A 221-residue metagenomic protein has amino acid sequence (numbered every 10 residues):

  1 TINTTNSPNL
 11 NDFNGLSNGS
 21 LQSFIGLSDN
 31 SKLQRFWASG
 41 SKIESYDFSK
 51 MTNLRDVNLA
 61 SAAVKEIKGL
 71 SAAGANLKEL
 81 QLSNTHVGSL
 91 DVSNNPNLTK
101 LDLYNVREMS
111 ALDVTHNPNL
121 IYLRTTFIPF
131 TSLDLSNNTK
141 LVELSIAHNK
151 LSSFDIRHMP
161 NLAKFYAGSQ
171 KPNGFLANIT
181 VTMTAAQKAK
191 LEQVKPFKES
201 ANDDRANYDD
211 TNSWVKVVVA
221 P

Functional and structural regions predicted by a protein language model:
T1, S31, K216-V219: LRR flanking "cap" motifs
T4-N9, N14-I43, K50-N53, N58-K65 (+8 more regions): Concave beta-strand-loop units of leucine-rich repeat
F24, V64-I67, K188, V194: Intrinsically disordered, low-complexity regions
Y46, L90, L112, L133 (+1 more regions): Acidic/charged coordination and interface sites in well-structured regions
I179-P221: Membrane-proximal C-terminal cap and juxtamembrane stalk of leucine-rich repeat ectodomains
